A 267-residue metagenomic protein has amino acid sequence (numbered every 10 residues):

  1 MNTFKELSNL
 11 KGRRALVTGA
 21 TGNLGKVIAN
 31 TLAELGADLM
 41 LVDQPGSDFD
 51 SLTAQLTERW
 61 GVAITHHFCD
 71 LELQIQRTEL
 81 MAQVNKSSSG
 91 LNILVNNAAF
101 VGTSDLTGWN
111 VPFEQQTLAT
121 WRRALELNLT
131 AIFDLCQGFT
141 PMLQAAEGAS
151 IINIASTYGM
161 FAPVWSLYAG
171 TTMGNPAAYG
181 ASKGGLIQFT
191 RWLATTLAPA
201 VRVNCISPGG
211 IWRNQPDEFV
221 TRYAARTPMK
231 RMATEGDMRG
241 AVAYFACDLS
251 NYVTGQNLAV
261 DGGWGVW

Functional and structural regions predicted by a protein language model:
N2-L7, P163-S166, G170, A243 (+1 more regions): Short C-terminal tail/terminal secondary-structure segment of NAD(P)H-dependent dehydrogenase/reductase domains
R14, T21-G22: Conserved glycine-rich cofactor-binding loop
L35-S51: Conserved glycine-rich Rossmann-like NAD(P)H-binding loop of the short-chain dehydrogenase/reductase
E79-K86, D105-E126, R222: Active-site Tyr-X3-Lys motif and surrounding loop/helix of classical short-chain dehydrogenase/reductase
N97-W109, G263: Conserved NAD(P)H cofactor-binding loop of Rossmann-fold oxidoreductase domains
E114, L118-T120, Q144, I152-A198 (+1 more regions): Catalytic loop of short-chain dehydrogenase/reductase
G148, A198-R202, V253-G255: Short, small/polar-rich loop/turn modules that mediate ligand/substrate recognition or access, typified
